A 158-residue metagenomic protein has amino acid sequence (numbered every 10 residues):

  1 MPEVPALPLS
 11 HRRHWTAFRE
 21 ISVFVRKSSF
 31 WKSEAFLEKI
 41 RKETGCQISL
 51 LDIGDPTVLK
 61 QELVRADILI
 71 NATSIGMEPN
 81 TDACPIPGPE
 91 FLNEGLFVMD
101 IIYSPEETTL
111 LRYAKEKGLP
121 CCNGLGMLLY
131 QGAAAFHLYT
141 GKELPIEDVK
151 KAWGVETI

Functional and structural regions predicted by a protein language model:
M1-P2, V25, I102: Short beta-strand/turn micro-motifs composed of small residues that flank or help shape donor/cofactor-binding pockets
M1-W15, F30: Glycine-rich adenosine-cofactor-binding loop
H11-R12, I21-V23, L138: Phosphate/ribose-phosphate-bearing ligand recognition and processing surfaces, centered on ADP-ribose/NAD(+/P+) systems
W15-I21, E116-P120: Conserved S-adenosyl-L-methionine
F18-C46: NAD(P)-binding Rossmann-fold cofactor-contacting core
K39-E43, D67, Y139-K142: Short, hinge-like loop/turn segments at secondary-structure boundaries
C46-C121: Rossmann-like adenosine-cofactor binding region
F97, I101-I158: Adenosine-phosphate binding glycine-rich loop
